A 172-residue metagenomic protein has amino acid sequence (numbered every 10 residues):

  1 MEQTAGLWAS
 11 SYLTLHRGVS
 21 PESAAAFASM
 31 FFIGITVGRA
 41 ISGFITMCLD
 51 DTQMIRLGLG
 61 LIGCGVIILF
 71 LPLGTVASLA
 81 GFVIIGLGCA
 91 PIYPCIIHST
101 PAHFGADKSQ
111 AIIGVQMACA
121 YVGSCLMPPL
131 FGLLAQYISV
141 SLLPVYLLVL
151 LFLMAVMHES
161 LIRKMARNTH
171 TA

Functional and structural regions predicted by a protein language model:
M1-S29: Extracytoplasmic gate region of multi-pass secondary transporters
F31-I33, V37, Y121-G123: Short hydrophobic/small-residue motifs within alpha-helical transmembrane segments of multi-pass transporter-like
G38-D50, A135: Helix-to-loop junctions at the C-terminal end of transmembrane segments in multipass secondary transporters
Q53-I68: Structural signature of the two symmetry-related core transmembrane helices
G65, V76-I84: Paired small-residue
P91-F104: Intracellular juxtamembrane helix-capping segments at the cytosolic ends of symmetry-related transmembrane helices
H103-V140: A late C-terminal transmembrane helix in Major Facilitator Superfamily
L148-A172: Multi-pass alpha-helical transporter architecture, strongest for 12-TM Major Facilitator/SLC carriers used
